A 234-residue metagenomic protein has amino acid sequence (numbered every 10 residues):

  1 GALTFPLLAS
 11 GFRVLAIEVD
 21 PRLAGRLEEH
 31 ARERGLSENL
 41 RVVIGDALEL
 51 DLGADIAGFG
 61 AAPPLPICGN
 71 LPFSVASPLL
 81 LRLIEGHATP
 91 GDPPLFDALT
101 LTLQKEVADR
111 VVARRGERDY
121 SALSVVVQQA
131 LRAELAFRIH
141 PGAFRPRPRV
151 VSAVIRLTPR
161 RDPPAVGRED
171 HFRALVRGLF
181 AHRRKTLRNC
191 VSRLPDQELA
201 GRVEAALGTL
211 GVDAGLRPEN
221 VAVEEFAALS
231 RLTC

Functional and structural regions predicted by a protein language model:
G1-R177, G208, A228-L232: Catalytic cores of RNA-modifying enzymes
A153, L157-P159, A165-V203, D213 (+1 more regions): An accessory alpha-helical subdomain
T209-C234: Short, amphipathic C-terminal "tail helix"
